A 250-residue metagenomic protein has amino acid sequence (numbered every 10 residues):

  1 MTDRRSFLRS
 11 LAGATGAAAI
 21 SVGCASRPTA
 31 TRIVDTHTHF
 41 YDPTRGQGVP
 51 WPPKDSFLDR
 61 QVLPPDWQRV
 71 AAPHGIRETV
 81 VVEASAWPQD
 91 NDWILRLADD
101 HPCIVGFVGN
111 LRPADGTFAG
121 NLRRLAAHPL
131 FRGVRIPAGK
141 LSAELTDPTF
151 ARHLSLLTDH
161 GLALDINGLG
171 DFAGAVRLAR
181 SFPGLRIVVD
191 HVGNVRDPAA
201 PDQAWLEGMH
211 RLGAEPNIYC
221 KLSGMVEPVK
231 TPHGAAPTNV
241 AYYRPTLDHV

Functional and structural regions predicted by a protein language model:
M1-D3: N-terminal secretory signal peptides
S6-S26: N-terminal export signals
T29-H160, G170-A173, L212, P237-A241 (+1 more regions): Mid-domain alpha/beta scaffold segments of enzyme catalytic cores
H39, S85, G193, M225-V226: Catalytic metal-binding/acid-base residues of hydrolase active sites
I166-R177, L185: Hydrophobic, aromatic-enriched interface-forming segments
N167, V189-V192: Conserved anion-binding
R196-V250: H/E-rich (His + Asp/Glu) clusters that bind or coordinate divalent metals
